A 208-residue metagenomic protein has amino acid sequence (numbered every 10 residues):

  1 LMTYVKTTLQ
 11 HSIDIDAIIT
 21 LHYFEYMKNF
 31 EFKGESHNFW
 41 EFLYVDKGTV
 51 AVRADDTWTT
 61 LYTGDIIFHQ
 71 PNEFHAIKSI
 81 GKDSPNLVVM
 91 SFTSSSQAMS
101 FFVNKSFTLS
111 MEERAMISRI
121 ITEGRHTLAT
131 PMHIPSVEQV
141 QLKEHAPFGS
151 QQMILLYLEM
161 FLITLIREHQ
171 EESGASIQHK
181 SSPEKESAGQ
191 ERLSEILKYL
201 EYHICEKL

Functional and structural regions predicted by a protein language model:
L1-Y62, I66, E73, G81 (+3 more regions): Generic protein-terminus/edge-of-domain signal
I13-I15, M111, A115, S187-Q190: Alpha-helix N-cap/helix-start motif at coil-to-helix transitions, marked by capping-box chemistry
W40, V52-A54, W58-L61, F68-Q70 (+4 more regions): A generic "structured core" feature
D46, S91, I121, I166 (+2 more regions): Short, locally clustered residues in the helix-turn-helix/winged-helix DNA-binding domain
N72-S100, N104: Ligand-binding loop in jelly-roll beta-barrel domains
L87, S91-F92, I117, I121-G124 (+1 more regions): Hydrophobic alpha-helical core bundles mediating ligand binding, dimerization, or RNAP-core interactions
V103-I134: Aromatic/histidine-rich interaction motifs
P131-M132, Q139-L156, L162-E206: Short, Lys/Arg-enriched, Trp-marked, Pro/Gly-tolerant hinge/linker segments that flank
